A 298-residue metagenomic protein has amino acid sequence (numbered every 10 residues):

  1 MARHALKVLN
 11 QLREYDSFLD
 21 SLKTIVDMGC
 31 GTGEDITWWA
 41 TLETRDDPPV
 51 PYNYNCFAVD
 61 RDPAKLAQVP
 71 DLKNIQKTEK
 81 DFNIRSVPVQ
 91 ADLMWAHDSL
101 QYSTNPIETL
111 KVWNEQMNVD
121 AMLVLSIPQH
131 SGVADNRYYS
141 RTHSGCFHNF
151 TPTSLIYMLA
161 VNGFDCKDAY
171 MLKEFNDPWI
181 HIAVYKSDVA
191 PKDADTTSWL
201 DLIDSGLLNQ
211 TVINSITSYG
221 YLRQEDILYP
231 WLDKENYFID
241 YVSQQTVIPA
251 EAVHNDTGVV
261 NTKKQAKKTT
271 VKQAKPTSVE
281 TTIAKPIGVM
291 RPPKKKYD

Functional and structural regions predicted by a protein language model:
M1-V89, L93, L110, H148 (+2 more regions): Conserved N-terminal segment of class I S-adenosyl-L-methionine
D92-T104: A short SAM/SAH-binding and catalytic strip from SAM-dependent methyltransferases
I107-M122: A short glycine-rich, Lys/Arg-flanked "PGG" loop and its adjoining helix->strand segment in the class I
L125-H148: Short, glycine-/aromatic-enriched active-site segment of Class I SAM-dependent methyltransferases
F147-N162: Short alpha-helix
F164-F175: Conserved S-adenosyl-L-methionine
D177-I182: Short hydrophobic/aromatic beta-strand or adjacent loop that forms the aromatic wall/cage of a ligand/substrate-binding
Q265-A266, T270: Low-complexity, polybasic segments enriched for Lys interleaved with small residues
